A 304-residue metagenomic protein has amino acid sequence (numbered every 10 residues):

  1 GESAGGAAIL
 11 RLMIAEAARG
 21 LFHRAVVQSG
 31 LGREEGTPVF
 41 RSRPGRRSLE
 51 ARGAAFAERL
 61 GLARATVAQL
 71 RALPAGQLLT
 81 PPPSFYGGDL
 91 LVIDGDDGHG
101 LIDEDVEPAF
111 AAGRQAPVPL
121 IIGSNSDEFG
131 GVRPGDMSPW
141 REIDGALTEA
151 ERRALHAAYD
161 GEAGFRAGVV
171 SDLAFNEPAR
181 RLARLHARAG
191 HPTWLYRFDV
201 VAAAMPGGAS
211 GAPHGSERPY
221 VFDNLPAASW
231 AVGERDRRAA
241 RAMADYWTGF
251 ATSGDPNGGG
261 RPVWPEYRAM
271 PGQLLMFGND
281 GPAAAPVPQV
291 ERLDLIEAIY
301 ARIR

Functional and structural regions predicted by a protein language model:
G1-R11: Glycine-rich nucleophile elbow surrounding the catalytic serine of serine-hydrolase chemistry
E2, Q28-G30, S124-S126, F198-V200 (+1 more regions): Active-site-proximal beta-strand/loop segments in catalytic clefts of secreted hydrolases
L10-I14, R19, R24, Q28-I143 (+1 more regions): Substrate-access "cap/lid" subdomains that shape and gate the entrance to catalytic or ligand-binding pockets
G36-P44, V106, A158-L173, A204-G208 (+2 more regions): Active-site rim elements
R47, G145-E149, R153, A212 (+2 more regions): Alpha-helix N-cap/helix-start motif at coil-to-helix transitions, marked by capping-box chemistry
S84, H156-Y159, R197-D199: Short coil/turn segments at secondary-structure boundaries
P134, E177-R304: Mobile gating loops/cap/lid regions near enzyme active sites that modulate substrate access
D136-G161: Active-site-proximal cap/lid insertion segments
